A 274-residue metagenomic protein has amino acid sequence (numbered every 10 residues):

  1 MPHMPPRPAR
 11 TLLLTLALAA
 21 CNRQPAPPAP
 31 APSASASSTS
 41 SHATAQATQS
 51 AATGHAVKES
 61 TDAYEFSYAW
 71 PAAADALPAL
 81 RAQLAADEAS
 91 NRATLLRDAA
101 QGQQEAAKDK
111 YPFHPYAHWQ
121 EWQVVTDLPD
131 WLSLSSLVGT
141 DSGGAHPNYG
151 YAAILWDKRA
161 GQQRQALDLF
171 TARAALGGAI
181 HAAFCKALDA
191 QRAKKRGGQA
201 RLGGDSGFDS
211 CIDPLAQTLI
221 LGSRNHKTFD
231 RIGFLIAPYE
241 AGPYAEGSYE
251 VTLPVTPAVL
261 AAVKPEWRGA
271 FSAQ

Functional and structural regions predicted by a protein language model:
P2-L12: Bacterial N-terminal signal peptides that target proteins for export
L13-T15, S38: Short intrinsically disordered, low-complexity segments
A17-A20: C-terminal motif of bacterial Sec signal peptides marking the signal peptidase cleavage site
N22-Q274: Compositionally biased intrinsically disordered regions enriched in Thr/Gly
